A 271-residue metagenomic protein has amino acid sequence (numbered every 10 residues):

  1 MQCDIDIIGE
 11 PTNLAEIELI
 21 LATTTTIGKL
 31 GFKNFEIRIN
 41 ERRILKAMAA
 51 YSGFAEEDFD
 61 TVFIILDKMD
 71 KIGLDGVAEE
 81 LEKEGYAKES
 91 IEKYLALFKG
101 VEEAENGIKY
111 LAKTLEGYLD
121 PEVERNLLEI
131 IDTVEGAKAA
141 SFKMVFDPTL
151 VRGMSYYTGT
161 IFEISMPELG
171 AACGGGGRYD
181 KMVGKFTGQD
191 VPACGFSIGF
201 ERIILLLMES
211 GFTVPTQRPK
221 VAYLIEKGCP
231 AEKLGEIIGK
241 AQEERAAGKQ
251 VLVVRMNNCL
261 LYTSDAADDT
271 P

Functional and structural regions predicted by a protein language model:
M1-K33, E80-S264: Positively charged, Gly/Ser-enriched RNA/tRNA-binding surfaces
Q2-C3, I39-A47: Short, conserved phosphate-binding/catalytic loop or strand-edge motifs used in phosphoryl-/nucleotidyl-transfer
N34-R43, V62, V145-T149: Short, surface-exposed recognition loops or helix-turn segments adjacent to catalytic cores
I37-N40, K68-G73, E122: Short acidic alpha-helix initiation/capping motifs at coil-to-helix transition points, especially at protein N-termini
M48-S52, Y157-T158: Short acidic, glycine/serine/threonine-rich loops at helix termini
F54-G73: Acidic, His- and aromatic-enriched active-site or binding-groove loops in soluble protein domains that engage sugars
G73-G76, G107: Glycine-centered helix-coil hinge/cap
A266-P271: A short, hydrophobic C-terminal helix/tail in secreted or cell-surface proteins
